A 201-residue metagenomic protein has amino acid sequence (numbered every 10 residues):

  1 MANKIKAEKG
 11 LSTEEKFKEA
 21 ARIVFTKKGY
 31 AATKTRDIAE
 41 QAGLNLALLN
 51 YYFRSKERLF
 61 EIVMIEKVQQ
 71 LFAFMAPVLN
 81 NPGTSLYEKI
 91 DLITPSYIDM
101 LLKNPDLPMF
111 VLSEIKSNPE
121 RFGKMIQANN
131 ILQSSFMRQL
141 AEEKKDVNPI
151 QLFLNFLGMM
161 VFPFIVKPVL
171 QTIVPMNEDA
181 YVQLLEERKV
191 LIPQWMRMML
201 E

Functional and structural regions predicted by a protein language model:
M1-S12, E19: N-terminal intrinsically disordered/low-complexity leader segments
A2, S134-P149, M159-E201: C-terminal peripheral helix-coil segments that are non-catalytic and often amphipathic
K16, A20, V24-R58, I62: Helix-turn-helix
V63-D91, N130-L140: Amphipathic alpha-helical linker/stalk segments
F72-M75, P105-M109, G123, M160 (+1 more regions): Short amphipathic alpha-helical interaction/hinge segments
P77-K103, L107, K144-F153: Hydrophobic alpha-helical connector segments
T94-Y97, V111-E114, F156, M160 (+1 more regions): Short alpha-helical scaffolding segments that buttress acidic/His motifs in well-ordered protein cores
D99-R138, N177-L185: Short secondary-structure transition hinges
